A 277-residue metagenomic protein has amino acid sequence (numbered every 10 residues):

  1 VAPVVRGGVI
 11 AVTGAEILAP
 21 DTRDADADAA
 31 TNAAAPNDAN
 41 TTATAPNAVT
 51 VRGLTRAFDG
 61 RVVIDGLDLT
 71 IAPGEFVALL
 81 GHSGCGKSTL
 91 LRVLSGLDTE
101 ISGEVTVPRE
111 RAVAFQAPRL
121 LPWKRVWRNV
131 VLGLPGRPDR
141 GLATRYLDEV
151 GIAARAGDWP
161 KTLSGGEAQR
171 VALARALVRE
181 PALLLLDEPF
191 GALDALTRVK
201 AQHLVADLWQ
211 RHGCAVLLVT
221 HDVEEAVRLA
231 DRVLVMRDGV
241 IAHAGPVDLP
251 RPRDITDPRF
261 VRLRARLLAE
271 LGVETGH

Functional and structural regions predicted by a protein language model:
V49, I64-G66: Conserved structural motif at the start of ABC-family nucleotide-binding domains
L80-H82: The feature captures the beta-strand-to-loop junction immediately N-terminal to the Walker
S95: Helix-to-loop junction immediately C-terminal to a conserved catalytic motif
P138-V150, R266: ABC nucleotide-binding domain "signature" region
W159-L163, E167: Conserved ABC ATPase signature
V178-A182: A short, proline-enriched helix->beta-strand linker immediately N-terminal to the Walker B motif in ABC-type P-loop
L184-D187: Catalytic Walker B motif of ABC-type/P-loop ATPase nucleotide-binding domains
